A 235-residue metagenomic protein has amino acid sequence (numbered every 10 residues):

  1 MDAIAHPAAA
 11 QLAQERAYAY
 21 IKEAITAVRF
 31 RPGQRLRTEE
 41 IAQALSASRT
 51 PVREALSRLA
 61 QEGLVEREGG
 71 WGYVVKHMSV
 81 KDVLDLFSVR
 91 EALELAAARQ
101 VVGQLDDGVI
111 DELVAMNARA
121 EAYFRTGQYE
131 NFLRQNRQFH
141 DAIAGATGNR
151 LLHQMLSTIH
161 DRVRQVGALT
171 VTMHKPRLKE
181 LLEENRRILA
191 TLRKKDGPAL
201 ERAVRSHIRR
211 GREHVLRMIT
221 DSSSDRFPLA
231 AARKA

Functional and structural regions predicted by a protein language model:
M1-G103, G108-V109, R212, L216-A235: Short linear motifs at protein or domain termini
L12, I110-D111, P176-K179: Short helix-capping and inter-helix turn/linker motifs at the boundaries of alpha-helical repeat units
Q61-E66, S157-R162, P176-K179: Mobile beta-alpha loop/short-helix "lid" or hinge segments that flank ligand
S79-V80, A168-V171: Short alpha-helical transmembrane interface motifs in multi-pass membrane proteins
L86, D107-A168, L182-T191, A199-R210: Conserved amphipathic alpha-helical segments that form helical-bundle/coiled-coil interaction surfaces
P176-A235: C-terminal regulatory/effector modules of DNA-binding transcriptional regulators
